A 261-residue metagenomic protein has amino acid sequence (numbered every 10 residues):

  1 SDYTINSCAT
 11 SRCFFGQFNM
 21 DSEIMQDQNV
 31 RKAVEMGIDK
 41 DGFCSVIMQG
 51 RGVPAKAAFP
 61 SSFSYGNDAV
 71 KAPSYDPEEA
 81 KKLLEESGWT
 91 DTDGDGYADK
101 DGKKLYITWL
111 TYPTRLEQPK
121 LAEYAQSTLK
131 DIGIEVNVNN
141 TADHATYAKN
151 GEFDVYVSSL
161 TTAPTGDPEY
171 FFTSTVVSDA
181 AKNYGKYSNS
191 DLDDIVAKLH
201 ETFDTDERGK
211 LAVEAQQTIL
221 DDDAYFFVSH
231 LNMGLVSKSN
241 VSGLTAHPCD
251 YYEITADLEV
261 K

Functional and structural regions predicted by a protein language model:
S1-C8, Q17-Q28, Y65-K82, T92-L105 (+3 more regions): Short, solvent-exposed loop/beta-turn-alpha elements that line the ligand-binding surface or hinge of extracytoplasmic
S1-D2, S7, M20-S22, G37-G42 (+10 more regions): Sec/Tat-exported extracytoplasmic proteins
S7, W109, V138-N140: A structural preference for short, hydrophobic beta-strand core positions in alpha/beta folds
S11-C13, P54, D223: Extracytoplasmic
Q26-Q126, E214: Append "and occasionally in soluble cytosolic enzymes with long acidic Gly/Pro-rich linkers
S127-V176, L211-A212: Periplasmic binding protein-like
V196, T205-L220: Short amphipathic alpha-helical coiled-coil/interface segments
